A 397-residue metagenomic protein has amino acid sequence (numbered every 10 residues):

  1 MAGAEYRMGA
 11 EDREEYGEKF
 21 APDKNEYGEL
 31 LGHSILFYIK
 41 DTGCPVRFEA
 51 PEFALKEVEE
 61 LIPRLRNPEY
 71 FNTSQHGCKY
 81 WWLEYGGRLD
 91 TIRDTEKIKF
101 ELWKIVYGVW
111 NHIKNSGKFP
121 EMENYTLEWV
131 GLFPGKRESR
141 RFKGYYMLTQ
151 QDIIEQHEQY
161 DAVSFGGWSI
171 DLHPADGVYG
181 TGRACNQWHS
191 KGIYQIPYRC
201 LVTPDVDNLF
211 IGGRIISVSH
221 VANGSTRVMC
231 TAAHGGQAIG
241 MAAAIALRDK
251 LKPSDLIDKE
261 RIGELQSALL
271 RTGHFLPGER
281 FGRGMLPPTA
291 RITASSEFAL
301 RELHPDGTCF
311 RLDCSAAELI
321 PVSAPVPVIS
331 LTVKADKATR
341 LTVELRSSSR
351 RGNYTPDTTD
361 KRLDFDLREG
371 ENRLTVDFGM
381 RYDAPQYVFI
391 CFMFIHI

Functional and structural regions predicted by a protein language model:
M1-P325, T339, V343-D360, F365-G370 (+1 more regions): Flavin (FAD/FMN)-binding glycine-rich loop and adjacent Rossmann-like elements that form
P327-I329: Structural beta-strand segments of beta-rich domains
L331, R373-I397: Extracellular beta-strand ligand-recognition surfaces/modules
K334-A338: Short solvent-exposed strand-capping/beta-turn motif centered on an Asx-Ser/Thr pair
